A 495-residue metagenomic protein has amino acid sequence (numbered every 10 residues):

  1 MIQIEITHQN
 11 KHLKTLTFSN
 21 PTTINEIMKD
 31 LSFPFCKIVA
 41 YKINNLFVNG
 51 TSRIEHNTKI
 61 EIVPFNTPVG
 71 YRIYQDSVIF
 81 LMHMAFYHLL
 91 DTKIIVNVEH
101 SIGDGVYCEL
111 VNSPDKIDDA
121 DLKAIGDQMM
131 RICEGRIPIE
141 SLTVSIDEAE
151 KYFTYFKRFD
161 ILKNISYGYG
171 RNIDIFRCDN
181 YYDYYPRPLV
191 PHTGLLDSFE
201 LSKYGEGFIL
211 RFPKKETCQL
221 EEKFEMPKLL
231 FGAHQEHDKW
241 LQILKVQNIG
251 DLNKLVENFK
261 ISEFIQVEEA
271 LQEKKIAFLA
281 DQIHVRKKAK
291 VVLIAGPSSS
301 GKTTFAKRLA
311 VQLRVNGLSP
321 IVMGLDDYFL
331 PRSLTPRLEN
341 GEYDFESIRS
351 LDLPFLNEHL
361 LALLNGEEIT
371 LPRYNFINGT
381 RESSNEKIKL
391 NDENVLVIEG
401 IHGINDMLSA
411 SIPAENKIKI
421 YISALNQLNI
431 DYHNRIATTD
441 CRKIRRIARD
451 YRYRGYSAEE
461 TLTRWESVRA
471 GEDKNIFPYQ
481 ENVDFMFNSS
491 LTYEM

Functional and structural regions predicted by a protein language model:
K37, S52-I73, A85, I94-K274 (+2 more regions): Auxiliary tRNA-acceptor-end handling modules of aminoacyl-tRNA synthetases
K287, A410-M495: Conserved NTP phosphate-binding and transfer environment spanning the P-loop NTPase/kinase superfamily
V292-I294: Hydrophobic anchor at the beta1->P-loop junction of P-loop NTPases
K302: Conserved lysine of the Walker
F305, L309: Hydrophobic positions on the alpha1 helix immediately C-terminal to the Walker A/P-loop
V311-I321: Post-Walker A helix-loop "phosphate-sensing" segment adjacent to the P-loop in P-loop NTPases
I321, L330, L334-I377: Conserved nucleotide-sensing/catalytic segment adjacent to the nucleotide-binding pocket in NTP-handling enzymes
N357-E415, W465-Y479: Glycine-rich phosphate-binding loop used to anchor ATP phosphates in small-molecule kinases, encompassing both
